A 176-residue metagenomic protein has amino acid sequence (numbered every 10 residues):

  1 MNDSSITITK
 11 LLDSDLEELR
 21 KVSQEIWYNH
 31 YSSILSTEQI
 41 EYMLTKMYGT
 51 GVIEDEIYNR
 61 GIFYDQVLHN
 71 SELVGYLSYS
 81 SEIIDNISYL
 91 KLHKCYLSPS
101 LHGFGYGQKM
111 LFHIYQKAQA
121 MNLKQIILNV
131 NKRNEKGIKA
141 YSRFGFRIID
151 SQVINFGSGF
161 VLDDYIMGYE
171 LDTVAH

Functional and structural regions predicted by a protein language model:
S4-T7: Extreme N-terminal starter segment of soluble prokaryotic enzymes
K10-L16, R20-S100, L111-H113, K117 (+3 more regions): Acetyl-CoA-dependent GNAT
S71, G75, G105-G107, G145: Conserved phosphate-binding and hydrolysis motifs of nucleotide-dependent enzymes
Y89-L90, K124-I127, N131-E135, S142-F144 (+1 more regions): C-terminal "cap" of GNAT-fold acetyltransferases
K94, S98-F112, Q119-M121, Q125 (+2 more regions): Conserved glycine-rich acetyl-CoA-binding loop
I148: Short beta-strand "wing" residues that participate in macromolecule-binding interfaces
